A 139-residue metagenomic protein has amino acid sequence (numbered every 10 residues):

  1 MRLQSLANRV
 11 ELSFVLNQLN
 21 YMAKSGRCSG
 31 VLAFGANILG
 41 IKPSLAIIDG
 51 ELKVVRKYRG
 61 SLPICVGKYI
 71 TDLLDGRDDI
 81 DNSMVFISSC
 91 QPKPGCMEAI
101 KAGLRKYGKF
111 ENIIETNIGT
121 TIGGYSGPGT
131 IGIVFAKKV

Functional and structural regions predicted by a protein language model:
M1-V139: Mixed-charge interfacial surface used for oligomerization/domain docking and macromolecular partner engagement
